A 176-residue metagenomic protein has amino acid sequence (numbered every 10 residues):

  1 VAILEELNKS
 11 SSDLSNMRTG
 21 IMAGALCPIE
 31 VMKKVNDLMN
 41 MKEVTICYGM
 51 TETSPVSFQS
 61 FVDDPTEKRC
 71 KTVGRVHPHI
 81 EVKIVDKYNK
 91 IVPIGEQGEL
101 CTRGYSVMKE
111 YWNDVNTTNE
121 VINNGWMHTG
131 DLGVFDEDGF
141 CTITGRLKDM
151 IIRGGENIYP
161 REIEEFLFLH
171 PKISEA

Functional and structural regions predicted by a protein language model:
L4-K68, E81: Gly/Ser/Thr-rich phosphate-binding loop
G24, G49, G74, D131 (+1 more regions): Active-site glycine-centered loops adjacent to acidic/histidine catalytic or metal-binding residues that shape
K33, K71, N116, E165: Active-site phosphate/pyrophosphate- and oxyanion-stabilizing loops and adjacent acidic/basic residues in soluble
V35, G74, L167-P171: Hydrophobic C-terminal alpha-helix "anchor/cap" residues
E43-I46, T129-G130, S174-A176: A short linear hydrophobic-aromatic micro-motif
R75-H79, K90-V121, E156-I158: Conserved ATP/PPi-binding loop(s) of AMP-dependent carboxylate-activating enzymes
V85-D86, T129, F135: Hydrophobic alpha-helical segments, especially N-terminal targeting/anchoring helices
G104, K109-E110, T117, L132-A176: AMP-binding/adenylate-forming catalytic core of the ANL superfamily
